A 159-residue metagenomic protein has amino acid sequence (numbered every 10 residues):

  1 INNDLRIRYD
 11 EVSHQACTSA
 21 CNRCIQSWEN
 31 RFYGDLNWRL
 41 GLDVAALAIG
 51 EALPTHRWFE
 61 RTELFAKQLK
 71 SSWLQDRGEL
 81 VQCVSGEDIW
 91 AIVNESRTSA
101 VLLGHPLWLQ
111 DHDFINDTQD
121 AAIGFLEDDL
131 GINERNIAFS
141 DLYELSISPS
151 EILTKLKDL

Functional and structural regions predicted by a protein language model:
I1-L159: Long C-terminal interaction/binding lobes of large macromolecular proteins
